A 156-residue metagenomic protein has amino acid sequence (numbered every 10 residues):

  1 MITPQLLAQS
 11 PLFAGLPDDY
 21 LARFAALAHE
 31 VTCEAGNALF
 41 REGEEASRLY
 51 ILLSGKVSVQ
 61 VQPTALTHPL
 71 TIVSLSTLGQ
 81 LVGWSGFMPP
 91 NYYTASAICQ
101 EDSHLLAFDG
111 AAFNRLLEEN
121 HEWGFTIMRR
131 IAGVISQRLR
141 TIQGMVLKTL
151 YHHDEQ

Functional and structural regions predicted by a protein language model:
M1-Q156: Cytosolic regulatory regions built on CNB/CRP/Popeye-like sensor folds
